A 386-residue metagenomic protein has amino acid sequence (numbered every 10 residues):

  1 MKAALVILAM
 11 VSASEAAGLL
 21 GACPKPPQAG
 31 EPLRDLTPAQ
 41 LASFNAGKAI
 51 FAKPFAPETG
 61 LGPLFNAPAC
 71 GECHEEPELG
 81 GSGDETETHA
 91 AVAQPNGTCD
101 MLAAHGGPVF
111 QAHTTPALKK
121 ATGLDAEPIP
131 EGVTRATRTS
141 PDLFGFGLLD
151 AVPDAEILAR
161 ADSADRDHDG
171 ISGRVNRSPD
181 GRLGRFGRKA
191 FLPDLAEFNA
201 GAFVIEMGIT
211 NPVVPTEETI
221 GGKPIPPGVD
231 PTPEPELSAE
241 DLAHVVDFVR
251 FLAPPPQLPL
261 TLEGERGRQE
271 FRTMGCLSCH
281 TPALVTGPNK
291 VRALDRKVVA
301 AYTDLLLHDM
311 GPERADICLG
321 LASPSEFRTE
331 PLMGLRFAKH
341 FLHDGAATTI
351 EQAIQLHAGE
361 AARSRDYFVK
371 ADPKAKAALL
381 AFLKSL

Functional and structural regions predicted by a protein language model:
A4-E15: Bacterial N-terminal signal peptides
A16-L386: Periplasmic c-type cytochrome electron-transfer domains
